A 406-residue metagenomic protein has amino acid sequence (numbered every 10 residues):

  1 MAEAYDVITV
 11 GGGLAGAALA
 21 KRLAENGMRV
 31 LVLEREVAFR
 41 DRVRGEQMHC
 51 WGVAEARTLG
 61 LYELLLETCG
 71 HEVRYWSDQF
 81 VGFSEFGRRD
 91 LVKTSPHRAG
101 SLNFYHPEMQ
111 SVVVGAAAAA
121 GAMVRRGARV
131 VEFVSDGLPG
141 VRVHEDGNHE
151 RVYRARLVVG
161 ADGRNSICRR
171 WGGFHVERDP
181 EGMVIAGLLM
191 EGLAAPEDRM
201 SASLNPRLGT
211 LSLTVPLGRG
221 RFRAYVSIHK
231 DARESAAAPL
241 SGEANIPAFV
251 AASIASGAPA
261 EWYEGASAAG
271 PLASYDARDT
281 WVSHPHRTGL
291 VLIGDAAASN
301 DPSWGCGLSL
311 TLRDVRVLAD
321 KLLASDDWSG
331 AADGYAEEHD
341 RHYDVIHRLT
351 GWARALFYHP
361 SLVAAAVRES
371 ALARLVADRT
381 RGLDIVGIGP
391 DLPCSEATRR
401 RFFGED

Functional and structural regions predicted by a protein language model:
A2-A4, A54, Y62-W171, E177-G187 (+1 more regions): Conserved N-terminal helical subregion
A2-G13: Beta1/beta-strand and adjacent pyrophosphate-binding region of the FAD-binding site in flavoprotein oxidoreductases
G16-A17: N-terminal Rossmann-fold NAD(P) dinucleotide-binding loop
A24-R44: Glycine-rich FAD pyrophosphate-binding loop
V37-R57: Conserved N-terminal glycine-rich FAD pyrophosphate-binding loop of Rossmann-like flavoproteins
R142-E145, H149-V152, L157-A273: Conserved FAD-binding catalytic core of PHBH/FMO-like flavoproteins
A237-A332: FAD/FMN-dependent oxidoreductases across multiple families
D320-D406: C-terminal helical "tail/cap" subdomain of flavin- and related membrane-associated enzymes
